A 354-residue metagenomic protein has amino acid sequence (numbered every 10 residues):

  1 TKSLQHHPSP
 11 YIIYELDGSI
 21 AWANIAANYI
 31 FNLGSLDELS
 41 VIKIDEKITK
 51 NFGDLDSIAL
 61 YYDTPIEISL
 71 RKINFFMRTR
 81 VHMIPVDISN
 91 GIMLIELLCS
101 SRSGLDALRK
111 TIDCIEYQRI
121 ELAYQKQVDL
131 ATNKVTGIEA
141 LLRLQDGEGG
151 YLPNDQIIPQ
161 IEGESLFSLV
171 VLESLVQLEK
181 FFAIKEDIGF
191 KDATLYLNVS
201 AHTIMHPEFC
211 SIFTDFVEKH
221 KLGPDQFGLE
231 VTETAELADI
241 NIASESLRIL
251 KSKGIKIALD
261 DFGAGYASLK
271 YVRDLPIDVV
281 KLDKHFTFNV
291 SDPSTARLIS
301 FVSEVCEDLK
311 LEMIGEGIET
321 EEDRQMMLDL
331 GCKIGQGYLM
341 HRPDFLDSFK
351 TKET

Functional and structural regions predicted by a protein language model:
T1-I25, D113-Y117: Sensory modules in modular signal-transduction proteins
L16-G34, L141-R143, Y151, P159-Q160 (+2 more regions): PAS-family sensory domains
N28, L130-K134, L144-G147, A201-M205 (+3 more regions): EAL-family c-di-GMP phosphodiesterase catalytic domain
S40-I73, K110-C114: Terminal output helix/cap of sensory domains in signal transduction proteins
I73-L94, V135, D146: Short loop/turn elements at sensory-signaling interfaces that couple input to output
P85-K110: Sensory coupling linkers of modular signal transduction proteins
L105-Q160, L259, G315, H341-F345: Active-site core of bacterial EAL-family cyclic-dinucleotide phosphodiesterase domains
K134-I138, L166-I242, G317: Catalytic core of bacterial c-di-GMP phosphodiesterases, primarily the EAL and HD-GYP domains, capturing alpha-helical
